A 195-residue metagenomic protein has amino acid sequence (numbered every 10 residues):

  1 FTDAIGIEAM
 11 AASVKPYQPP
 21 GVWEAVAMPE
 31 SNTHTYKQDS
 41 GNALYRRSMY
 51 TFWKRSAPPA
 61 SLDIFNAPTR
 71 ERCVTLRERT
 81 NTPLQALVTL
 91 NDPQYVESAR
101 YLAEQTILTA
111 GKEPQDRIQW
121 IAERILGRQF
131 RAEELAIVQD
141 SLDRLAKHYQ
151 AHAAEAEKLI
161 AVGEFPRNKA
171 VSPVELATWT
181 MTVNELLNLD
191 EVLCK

Functional and structural regions predicted by a protein language model:
F1-R117, F165-K195: An acidic, gly/pro-interrupted, aromatic-rich
L108-T180: C-terminal structured "cap/appendage" subdomains that terminate the fold
